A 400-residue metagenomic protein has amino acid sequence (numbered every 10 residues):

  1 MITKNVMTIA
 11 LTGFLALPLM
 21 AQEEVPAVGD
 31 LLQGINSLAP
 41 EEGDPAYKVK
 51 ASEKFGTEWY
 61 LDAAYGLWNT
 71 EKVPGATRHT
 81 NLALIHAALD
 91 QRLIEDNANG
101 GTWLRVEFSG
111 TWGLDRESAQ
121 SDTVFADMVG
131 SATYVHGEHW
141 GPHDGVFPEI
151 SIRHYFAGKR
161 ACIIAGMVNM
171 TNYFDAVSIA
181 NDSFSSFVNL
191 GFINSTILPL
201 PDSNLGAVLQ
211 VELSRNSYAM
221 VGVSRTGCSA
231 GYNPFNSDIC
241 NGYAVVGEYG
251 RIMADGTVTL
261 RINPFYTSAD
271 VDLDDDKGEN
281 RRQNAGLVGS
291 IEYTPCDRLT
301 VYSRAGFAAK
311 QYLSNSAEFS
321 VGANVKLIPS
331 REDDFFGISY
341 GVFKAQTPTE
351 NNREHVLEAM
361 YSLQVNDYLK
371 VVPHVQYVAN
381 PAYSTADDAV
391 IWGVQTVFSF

Functional and structural regions predicted by a protein language model:
L11, L19-A76, R92-A98: N-terminal periplasmic/intermembrane-space "pro-region" immediately following the signal or transit peptide
E53, L93-A98, D144-V146, F156-G158 (+7 more regions): Outer-membrane beta-barrel strand-turn architecture
T57-A63, G100-F108, A161-A165, A219-V221 (+7 more regions): Transmembrane beta-strands of outer-membrane beta-barrel proteins
A64-W68, E107-T111, V168-M170, S224-T226 (+5 more regions): Outer-membrane beta-barrel pore domains and translocons
P74-T77, P199, N233-N241, D276-R282 (+3 more regions): Solvent-exposed loop/turn segments connecting transmembrane beta-strands in outer-membrane beta-barrel proteins
L82-T226, L313-I328, D333-Q346: Outer membrane beta-barrel
G250-T347, A359: Detector for outer-membrane/organellar transmembrane beta-barrel domains, recognizing the amphipathic beta-strand
D388-F400: Outer-membrane beta-barrel "beta-signal"
